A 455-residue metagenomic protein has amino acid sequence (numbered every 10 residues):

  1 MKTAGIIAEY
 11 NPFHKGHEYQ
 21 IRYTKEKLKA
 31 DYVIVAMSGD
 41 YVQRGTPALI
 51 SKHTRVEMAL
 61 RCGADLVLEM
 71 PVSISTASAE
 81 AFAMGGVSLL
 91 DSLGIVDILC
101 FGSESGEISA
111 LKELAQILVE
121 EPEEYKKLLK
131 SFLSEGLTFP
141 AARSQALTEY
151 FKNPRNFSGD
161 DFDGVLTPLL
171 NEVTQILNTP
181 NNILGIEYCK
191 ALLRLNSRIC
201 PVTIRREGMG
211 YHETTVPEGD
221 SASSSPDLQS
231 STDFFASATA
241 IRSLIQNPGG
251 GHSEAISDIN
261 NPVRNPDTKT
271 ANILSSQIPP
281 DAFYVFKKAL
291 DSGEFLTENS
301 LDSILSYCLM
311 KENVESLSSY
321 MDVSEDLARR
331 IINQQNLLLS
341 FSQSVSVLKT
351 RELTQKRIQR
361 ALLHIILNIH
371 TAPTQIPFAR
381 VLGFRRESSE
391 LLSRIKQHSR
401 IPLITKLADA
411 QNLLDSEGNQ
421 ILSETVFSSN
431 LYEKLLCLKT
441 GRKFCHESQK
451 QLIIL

Functional and structural regions predicted by a protein language model:
M1-R55: N-terminal catalytic cores of NTP/NDP-binding nucleotidyl/phosphoryl-transfer enzymes
A8, V42-Q43, A59, S73-I74 (+1 more regions): Short, contiguous strand/loop micro-motifs
K25, V56-L60, K190, R242: Class I S-adenosyl-L-methionine
K25-E26, L60, V87, D91-S92: Non-catalytic positions within long, well-ordered alpha-helices that form the structural scaffold/packing of enzyme
L28-D31, A64, I95-V96: Short, high-confidence coil segments that cap the C-terminus of an alpha-helix and link into the following beta-strand
A48-K52, L60, A79, A83: Generic structural signal for well-ordered secondary structure
E57-P71: A glycine-rich helix N-cap at a beta->alpha junction
E69-L455: Active-site cores that bind ATP or allylic diphosphates and position pyrophosphate for catalysis
